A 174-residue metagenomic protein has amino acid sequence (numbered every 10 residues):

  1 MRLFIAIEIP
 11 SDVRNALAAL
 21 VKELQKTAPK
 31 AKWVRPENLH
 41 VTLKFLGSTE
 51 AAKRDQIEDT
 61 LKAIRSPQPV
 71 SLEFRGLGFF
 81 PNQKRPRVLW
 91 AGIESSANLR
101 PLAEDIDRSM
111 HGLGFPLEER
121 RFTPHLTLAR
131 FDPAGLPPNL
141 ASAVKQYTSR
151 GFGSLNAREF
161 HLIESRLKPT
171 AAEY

Functional and structural regions predicted by a protein language model:
M1-Y174: Histidine-dependent nucleotide/RNA phosphoesterase domain, centered on the 2H-phosphoesterase fold with its duplicated
